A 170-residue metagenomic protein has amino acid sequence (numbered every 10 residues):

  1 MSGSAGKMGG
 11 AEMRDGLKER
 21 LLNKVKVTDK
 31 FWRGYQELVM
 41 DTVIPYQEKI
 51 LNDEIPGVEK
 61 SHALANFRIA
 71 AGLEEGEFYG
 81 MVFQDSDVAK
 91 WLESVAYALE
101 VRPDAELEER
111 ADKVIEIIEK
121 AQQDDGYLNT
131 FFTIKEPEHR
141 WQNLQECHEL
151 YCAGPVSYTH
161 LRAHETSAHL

Functional and structural regions predicted by a protein language model:
S2-S4: Serine residues within intrinsically disordered or low-complexity segments
G6-D87, D112-F132: Low-complexity, Ser/Thr/Pro/Gly-enriched N-terminal "stalk/linker" regions
N23, V82-E93, E109, K113 (+1 more regions): Aromatic- and histidine-enriched alpha-helix N-cap/loop-to-helix transition segments that scaffold the rims
R102: The substrate-binding groove and active-site-proximal loops of carbohydrate-active enzymes, especially glycoside
P137-N143: Acidic/His metal-coordination segments adjacent to aromatic residues that form catalytic metal sites in metalloenzymes
T159-T166: Conserved small/polar residues in nucleotide/adenosyl-binding loops
A168-L170: N-terminal low-complexity segments that are often proline-rich with Ser/Thr-Pro
